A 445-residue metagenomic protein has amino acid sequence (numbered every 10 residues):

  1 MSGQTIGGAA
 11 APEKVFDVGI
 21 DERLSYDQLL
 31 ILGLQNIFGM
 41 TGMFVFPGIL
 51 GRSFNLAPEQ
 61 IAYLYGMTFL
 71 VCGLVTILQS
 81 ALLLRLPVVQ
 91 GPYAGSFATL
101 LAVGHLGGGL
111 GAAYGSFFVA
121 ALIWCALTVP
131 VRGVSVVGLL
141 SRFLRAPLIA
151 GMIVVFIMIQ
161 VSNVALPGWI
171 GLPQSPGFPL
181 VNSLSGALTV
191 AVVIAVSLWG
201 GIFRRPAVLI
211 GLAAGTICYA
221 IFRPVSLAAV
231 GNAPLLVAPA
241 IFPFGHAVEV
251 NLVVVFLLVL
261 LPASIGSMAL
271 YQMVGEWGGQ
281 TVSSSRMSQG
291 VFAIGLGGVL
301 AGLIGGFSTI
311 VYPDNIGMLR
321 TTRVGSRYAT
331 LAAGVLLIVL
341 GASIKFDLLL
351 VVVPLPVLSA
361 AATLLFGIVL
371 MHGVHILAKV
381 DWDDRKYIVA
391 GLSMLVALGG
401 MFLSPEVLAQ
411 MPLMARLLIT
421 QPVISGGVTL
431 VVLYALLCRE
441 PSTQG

Functional and structural regions predicted by a protein language model:
M1-I31, L227-I241, G290, A435-G445: Intrinsically disordered, low-complexity non-transmembrane regions of multi-pass membrane transporters
P12-D21, S25-D27, I49-Q79, L257-R327: Membrane-embedded helical hairpins/re-entrant loop segments and their flanking transmembrane helices within multi-pass
L30-P47, P92-A98, G266-S267: The first (N-terminal) embedded transmembrane alpha-helix
N36, M40-F44, G215-G302, G306: Membrane-embedded hairpin module used as a gating/binding unit in multi-pass transport and secretion proteins
V71-P92, L127, V131: Juxtamembrane transmembrane-helix boundary signature
L84-F97, S141-I149, R204-L209, G306-N315 (+2 more regions): Short, non-helical or kinked segments that cap or interrupt transmembrane helices
L100-L106, N315-A329, V335-L340: Interfacial segments of multi-pass membrane proteins
V103-V225, G334, I338-G445: Membrane-embedded alpha-helical modules
